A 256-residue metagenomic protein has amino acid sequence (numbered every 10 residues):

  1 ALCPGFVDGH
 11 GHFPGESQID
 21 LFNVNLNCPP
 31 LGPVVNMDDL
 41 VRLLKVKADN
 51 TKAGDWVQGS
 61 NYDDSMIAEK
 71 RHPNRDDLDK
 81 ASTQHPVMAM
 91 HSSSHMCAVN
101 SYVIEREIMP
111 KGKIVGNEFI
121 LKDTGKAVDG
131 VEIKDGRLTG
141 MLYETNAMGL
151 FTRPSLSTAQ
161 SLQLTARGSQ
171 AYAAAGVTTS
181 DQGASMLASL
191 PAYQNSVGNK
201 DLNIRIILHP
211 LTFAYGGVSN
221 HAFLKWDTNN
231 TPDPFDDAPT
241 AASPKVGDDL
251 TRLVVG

Functional and structural regions predicted by a protein language model:
A1-T240: Divalent metal-binding segments
D123-T124, D249-T251: Conserved alpha/beta core surface patches that mediate binding of polyanionic ligands
P244-V246: Accessory "access/gating" subregions that flank catalytic or transport cores
R252-G256: Non-cysteine beta-strand/loop elements that form the S-adenosyl-L-methionine
